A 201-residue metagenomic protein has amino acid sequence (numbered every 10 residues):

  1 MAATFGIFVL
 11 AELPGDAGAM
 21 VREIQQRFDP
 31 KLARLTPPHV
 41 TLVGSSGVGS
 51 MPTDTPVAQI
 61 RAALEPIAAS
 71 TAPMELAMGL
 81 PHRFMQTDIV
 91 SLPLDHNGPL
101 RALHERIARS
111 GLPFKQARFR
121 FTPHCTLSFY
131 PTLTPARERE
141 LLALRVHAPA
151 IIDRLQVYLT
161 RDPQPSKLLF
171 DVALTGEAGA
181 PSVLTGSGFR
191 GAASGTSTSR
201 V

Functional and structural regions predicted by a protein language model:
M1-A193, S199-V201: Histidine-dependent nucleotide/RNA phosphoesterase domain, centered on the 2H-phosphoesterase fold with its duplicated
